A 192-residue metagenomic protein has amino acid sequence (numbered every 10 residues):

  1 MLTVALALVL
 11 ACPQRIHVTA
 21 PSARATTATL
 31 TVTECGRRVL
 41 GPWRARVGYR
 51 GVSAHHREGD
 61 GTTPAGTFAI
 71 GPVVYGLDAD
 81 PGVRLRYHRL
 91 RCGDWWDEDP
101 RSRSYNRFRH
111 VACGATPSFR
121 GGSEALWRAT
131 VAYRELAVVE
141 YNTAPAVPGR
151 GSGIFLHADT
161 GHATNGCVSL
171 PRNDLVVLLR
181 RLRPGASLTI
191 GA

Functional and structural regions predicted by a protein language model:
L2-L8: Sec-dependent N-terminal signal peptides
L8-T164, L175-S187, G191-A192: Cell wall/extracellular polymer interaction/catalysis modules
C167: Short cysteine clusters
P171: Conserved "landmark" site that anchors the functional core of diverse proteins
